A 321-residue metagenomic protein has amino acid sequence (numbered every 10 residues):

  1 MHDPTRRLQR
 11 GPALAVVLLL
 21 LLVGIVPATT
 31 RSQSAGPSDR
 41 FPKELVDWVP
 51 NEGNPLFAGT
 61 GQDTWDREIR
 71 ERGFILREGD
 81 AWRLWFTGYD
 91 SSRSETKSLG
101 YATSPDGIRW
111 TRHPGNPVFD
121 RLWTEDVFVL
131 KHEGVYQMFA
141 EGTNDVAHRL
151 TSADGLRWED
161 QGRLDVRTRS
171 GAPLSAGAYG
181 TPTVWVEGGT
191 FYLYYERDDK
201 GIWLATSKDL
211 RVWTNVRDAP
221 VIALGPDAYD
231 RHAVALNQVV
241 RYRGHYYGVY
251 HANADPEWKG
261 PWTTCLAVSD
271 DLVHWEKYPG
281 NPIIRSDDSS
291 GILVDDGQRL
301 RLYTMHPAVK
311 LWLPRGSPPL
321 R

Functional and structural regions predicted by a protein language model:
M1-Q9: N-terminal secretory signal peptides that target proteins for export/translocation
R10-G11, S32: Hydrophobic alpha-helical segments, especially transmembrane helices and their immediate juxtamembrane helical caps
A15-G24: Bacterial N-terminal signal peptides
V23-P27, F86: Residue-level signal for alpha-helical transmembrane segments in multi-pass membrane proteins
V26-S34: Signal peptide processing junction and immediate N-terminal pro/mature segment of secreted/exported proteins
Q33-R321: Carbohydrate-active catalytic/glycan-binding domains of CAZyme proteins, especially the secreted or lumenal ectodomains
